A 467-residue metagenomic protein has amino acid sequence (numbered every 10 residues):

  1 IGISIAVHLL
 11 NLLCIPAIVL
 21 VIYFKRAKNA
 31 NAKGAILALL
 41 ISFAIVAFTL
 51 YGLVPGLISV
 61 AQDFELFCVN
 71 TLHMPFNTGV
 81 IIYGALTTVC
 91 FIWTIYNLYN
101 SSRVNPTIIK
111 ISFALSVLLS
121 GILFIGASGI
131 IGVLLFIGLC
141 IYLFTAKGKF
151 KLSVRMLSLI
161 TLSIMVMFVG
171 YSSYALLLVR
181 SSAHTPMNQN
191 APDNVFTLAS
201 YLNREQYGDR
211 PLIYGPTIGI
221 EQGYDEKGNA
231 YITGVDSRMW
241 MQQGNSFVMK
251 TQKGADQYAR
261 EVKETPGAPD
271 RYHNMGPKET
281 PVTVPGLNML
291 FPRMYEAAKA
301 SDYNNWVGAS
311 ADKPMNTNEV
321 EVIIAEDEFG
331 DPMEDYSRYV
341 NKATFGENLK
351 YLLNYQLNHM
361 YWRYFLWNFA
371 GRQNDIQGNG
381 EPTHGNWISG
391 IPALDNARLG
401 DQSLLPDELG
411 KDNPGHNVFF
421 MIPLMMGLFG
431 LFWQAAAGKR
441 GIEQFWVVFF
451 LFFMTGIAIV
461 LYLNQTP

Functional and structural regions predicted by a protein language model:
I1-H8, L115-F124: Membrane-interface alpha helices of multi-pass inner-membrane proteins
V7, A38-L39, V69-V89, K110 (+2 more regions): Alpha-helical transmembrane segments of polytopic membrane proteins
L10-Y23, V54-I58, G129-I137: Transmembrane-embedded, aromatic-rich helix segments that form part of the hydrophobic channel/pocket engaging
A30-S42, S102-A114, R155-S163, G438-F452: Membrane-interfacial loop-to-transmembrane alpha-helix junctions, especially the N-terminal start
T87-S101, I141-K147, F419-R440: Hydrophobic, aromatic-rich transmembrane alpha-helices and their immediate juxtamembrane boundary segments
K110-L118, S163-V169, F419-M426, K439-L463: Transmembrane alpha-helix segments characteristic of polytopic inner-membrane glycan-assembly/cell-envelope
S153-L178: Internal/C-terminal transmembrane anchor helices
S181-L431: Lumenal/periplasmic acceptor-binding loop at the mouth of the active site in multi-pass, GT-C-fold membrane enzymes
